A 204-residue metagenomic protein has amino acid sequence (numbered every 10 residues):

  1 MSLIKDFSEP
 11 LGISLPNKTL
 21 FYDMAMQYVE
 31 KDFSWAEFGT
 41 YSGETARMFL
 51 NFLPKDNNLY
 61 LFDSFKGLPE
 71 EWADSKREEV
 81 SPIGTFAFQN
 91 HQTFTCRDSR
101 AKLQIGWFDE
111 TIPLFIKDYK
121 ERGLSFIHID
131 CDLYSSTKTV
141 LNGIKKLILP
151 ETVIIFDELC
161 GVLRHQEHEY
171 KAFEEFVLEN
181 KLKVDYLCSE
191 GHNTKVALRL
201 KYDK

Functional and structural regions predicted by a protein language model:
S2-P10, D23, Q27-K204: S-adenosylmethionine/decaboxylated-SAM
P16-F21: N-terminal pre-P-loop "Q-motif" helix
